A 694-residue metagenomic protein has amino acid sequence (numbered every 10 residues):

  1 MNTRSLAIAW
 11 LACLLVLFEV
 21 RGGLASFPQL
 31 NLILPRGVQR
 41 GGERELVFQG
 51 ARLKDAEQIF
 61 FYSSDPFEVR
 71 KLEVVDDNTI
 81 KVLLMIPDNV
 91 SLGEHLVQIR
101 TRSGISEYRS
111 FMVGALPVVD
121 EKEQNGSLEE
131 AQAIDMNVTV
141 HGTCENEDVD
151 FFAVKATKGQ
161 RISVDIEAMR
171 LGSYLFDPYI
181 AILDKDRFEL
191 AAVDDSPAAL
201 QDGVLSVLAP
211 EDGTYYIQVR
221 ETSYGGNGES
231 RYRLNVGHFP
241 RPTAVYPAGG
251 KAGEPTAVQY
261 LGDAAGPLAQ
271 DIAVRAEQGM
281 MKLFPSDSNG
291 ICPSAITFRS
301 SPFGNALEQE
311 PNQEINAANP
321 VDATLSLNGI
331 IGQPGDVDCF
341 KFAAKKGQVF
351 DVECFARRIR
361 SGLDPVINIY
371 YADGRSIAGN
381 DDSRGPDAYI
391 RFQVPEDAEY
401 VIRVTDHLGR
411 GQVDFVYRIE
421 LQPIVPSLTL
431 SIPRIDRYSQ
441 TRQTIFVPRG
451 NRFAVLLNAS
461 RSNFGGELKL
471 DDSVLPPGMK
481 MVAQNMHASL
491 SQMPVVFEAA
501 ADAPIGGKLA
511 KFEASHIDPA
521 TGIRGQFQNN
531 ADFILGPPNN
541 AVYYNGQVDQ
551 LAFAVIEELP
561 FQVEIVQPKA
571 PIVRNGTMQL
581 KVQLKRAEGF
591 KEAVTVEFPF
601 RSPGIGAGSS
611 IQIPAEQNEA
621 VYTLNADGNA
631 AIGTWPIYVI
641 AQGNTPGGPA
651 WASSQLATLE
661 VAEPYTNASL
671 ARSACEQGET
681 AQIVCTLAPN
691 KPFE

Functional and structural regions predicted by a protein language model:
A9-R21: Bacterial N-terminal signal peptides
L24-V69, V75-T79, D88, R102 (+12 more regions): Acidic, Ser/Thr/Pro-rich low-complexity intrinsically disordered segments
L32-P35, V245-P247, I432, T441-Q443 (+4 more regions): Surface-exposed, proline-enriched loop/turn segments that connect beta strands in immunoglobulin-like
V82-V90, Q259, D271-V274, L456-S460 (+7 more regions): Extracellular/luminal low-complexity segments enriched in Ser/Thr/Pro
N89-L96, G226-E229, Q278-L283, G411-D414 (+3 more regions): Short glycine/proline/serine/threonine-rich loop/turn segments at secondary-structure transition edges
Y108-S110, G226-R231, G411-V416, A520-N530 (+2 more regions): Beta-sandwich strand segments
R109-M136, N289-T324, S427-L430: Predominantly extracellular/luminal regions of secreted and cell-surface proteins, especially disulfide-bonded
S110-V118, R233-F239, R275-E277, T297-N305 (+4 more regions): Short beta-strand edge segments in extracellular beta-sheet folds
